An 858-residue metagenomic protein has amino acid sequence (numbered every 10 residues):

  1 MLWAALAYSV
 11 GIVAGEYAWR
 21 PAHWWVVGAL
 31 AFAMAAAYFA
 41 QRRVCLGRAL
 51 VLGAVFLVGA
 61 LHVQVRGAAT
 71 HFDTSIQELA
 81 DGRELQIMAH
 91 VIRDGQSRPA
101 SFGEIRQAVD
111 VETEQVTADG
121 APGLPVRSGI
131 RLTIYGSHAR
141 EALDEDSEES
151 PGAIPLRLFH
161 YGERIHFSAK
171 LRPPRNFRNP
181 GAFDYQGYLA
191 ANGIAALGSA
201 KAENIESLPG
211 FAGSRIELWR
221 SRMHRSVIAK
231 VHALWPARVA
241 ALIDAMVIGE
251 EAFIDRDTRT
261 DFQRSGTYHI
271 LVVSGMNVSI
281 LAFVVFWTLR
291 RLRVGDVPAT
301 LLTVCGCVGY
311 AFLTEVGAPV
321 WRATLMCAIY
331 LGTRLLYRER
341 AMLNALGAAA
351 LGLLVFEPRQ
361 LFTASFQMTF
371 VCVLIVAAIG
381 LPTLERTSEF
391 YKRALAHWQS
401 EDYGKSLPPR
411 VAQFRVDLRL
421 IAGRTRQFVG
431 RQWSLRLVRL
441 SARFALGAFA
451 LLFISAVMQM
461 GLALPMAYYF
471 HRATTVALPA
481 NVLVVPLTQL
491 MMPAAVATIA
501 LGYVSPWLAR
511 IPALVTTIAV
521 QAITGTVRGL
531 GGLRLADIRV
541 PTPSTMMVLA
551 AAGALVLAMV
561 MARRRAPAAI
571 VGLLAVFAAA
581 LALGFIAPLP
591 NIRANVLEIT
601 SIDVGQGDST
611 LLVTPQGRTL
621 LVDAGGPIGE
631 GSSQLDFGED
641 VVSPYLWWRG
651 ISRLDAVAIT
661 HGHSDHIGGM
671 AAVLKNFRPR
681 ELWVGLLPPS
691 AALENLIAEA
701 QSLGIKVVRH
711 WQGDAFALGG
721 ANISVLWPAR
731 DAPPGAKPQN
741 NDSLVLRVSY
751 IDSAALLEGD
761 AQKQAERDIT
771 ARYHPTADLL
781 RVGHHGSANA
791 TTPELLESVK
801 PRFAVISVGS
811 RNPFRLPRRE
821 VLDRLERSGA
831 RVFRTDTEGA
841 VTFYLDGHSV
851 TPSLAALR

Functional and structural regions predicted by a protein language model:
M1-A4, R215, V247-A252, T314-V320 (+2 more regions): Hydrophobic alpha-helical transmembrane segments
M1-I87, I134, H138-R140, R322 (+3 more regions): N-terminal leader/targeting segments
W3, G11, G198, F253-V476 (+6 more regions): Hydrophobic alpha-helical transmembrane segments in multi-pass membrane proteins
H23-A33, T369, N481-P486, S544-V548: Alpha-helical transmembrane segments of polytopic membrane proteins
V58-H269, G629, F637-W647, R653 (+3 more regions): Membrane-interface helix/helix-cap signal primarily in integral membrane proteins
R157, R164, S168, Y188 (+2 more regions): Non-globular, low-confidence helical/coil segments that flank catalytic cores
L158, V297-L301, M342-A348, G447-A450 (+9 more regions): Alpha-helical transmembrane segments of integral membrane proteins
W219-V231, L242, E250, T258 (+12 more regions): Hydrophobic alpha-helical segments of integral membrane proteins, encompassing both true transmembrane helices
